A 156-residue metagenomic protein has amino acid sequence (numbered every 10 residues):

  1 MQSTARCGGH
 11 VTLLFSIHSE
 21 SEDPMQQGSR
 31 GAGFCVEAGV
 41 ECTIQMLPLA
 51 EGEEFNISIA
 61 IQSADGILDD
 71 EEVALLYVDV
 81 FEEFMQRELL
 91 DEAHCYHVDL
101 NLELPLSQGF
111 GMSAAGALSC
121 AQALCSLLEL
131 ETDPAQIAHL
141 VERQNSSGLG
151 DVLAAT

Functional and structural regions predicted by a protein language model:
M1-S107: ATP-binding N-lobe of GHMP and related small-molecule kinases
S3, H18, S126-E129, H139 (+1 more regions): Generic secondary-structure signature for well-ordered alpha-helical cores
L76-E83, G116-A123, I137: Generic beta-strand or strand-like secondary-structure segments
F81-L89, L128, E142-S146: Structural signal for hydrophobic packing residues in well-ordered secondary-structure cores of soluble enzyme domains
L90-C95, L130-Q136: Short, surface-exposed acidic
F110-D133: DPxDG-like acidic metal-binding loop motif
E131-T156: ATP-dependent small-molecule kinase catalytic core of the GHMP/sugar-kinase superfamily and closely related
